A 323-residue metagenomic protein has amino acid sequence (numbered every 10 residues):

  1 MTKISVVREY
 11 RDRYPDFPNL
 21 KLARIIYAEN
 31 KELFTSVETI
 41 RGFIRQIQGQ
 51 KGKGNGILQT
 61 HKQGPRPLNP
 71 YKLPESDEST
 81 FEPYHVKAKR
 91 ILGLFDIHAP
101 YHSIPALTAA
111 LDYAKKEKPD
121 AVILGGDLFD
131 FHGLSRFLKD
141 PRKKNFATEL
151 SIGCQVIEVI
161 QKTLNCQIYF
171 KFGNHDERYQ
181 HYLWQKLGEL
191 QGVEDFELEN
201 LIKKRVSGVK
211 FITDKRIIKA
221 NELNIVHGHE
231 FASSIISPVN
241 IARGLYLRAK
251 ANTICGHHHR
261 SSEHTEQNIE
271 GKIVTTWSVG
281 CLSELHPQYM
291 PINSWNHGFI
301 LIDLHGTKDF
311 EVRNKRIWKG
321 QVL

Functional and structural regions predicted by a protein language model:
M1-F17: Short, amphipathic alpha-helical "recognition" segments used to contact nucleic acids or chromatin
L20-L33: DNA-recognition alpha helix
E32-H61: Major-groove recognition helix of helix-turn-helix-like DNA-binding domains
P67-I104, K219-L223: Mobile, glycine- and charge-enriched loop segments and immediately flanking short secondary-structure elements within
K89-I91, A121-I123, L223-N224, N252-I254: Structural motif
L94, A99-R205: Core catalytic region of metal-dependent phosphoesterases/phosphodiesterases, especially metallo-beta-lactamase-like
K186-N224, G228, S237-N240, A251 (+1 more regions): Active-site-proximal loop/helix segment associated with metal-binding centers of metalloenzymes
V226-K315: Conserved beta-sheet core of the metallophosphoesterase superfamily
